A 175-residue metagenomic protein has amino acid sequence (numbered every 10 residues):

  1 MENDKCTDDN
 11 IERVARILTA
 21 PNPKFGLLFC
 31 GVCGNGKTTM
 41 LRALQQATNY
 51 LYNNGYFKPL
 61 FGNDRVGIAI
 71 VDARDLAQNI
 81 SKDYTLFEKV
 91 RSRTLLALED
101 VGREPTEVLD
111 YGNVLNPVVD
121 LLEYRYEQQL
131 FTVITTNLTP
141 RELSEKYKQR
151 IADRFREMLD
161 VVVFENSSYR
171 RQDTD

Functional and structural regions predicted by a protein language model:
M1-P21: N-terminal pre-Walker A segment at the start of P-loop NTPase domains
G26: Walker A (P-loop) ATP-phosphate-binding motif of ABC ATPase nucleotide-binding domains
F29: Hydrophobic anchor at the beta1->P-loop junction of P-loop NTPases
G34-K37: Conserved glycine(s) of the Walker
M40, L44: Hydrophobic positions on the alpha1 helix immediately C-terminal to the Walker A/P-loop
Q46-N49: Walker A/P-loop NTP-binding motif
K58-E127: Conserved nucleotide-sensing/catalytic segment adjacent to the nucleotide-binding pocket in NTP-handling enzymes
R103-D175: Replace "adjacent to P-loop NTPase cores in ATP/GTP-dependent enzymes" with "adjacent to NTP-binding cores
